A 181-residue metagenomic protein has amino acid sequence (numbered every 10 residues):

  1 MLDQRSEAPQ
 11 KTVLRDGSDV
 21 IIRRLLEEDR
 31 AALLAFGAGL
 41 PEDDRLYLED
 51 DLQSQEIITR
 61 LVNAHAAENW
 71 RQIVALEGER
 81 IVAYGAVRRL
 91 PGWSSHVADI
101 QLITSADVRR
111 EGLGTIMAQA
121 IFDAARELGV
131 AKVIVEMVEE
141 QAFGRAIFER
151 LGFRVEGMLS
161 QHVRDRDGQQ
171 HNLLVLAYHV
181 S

Functional and structural regions predicted by a protein language model:
M1-D16: Short acidic N-proximal helix/loop "leader" segments that mark the beginning of a domain or an inter-domain linker
D16, A35-E49: Helix-loop element at the rim of GNAT/NAT acetyltransferase active sites that forms part of the acceptor-substrate
S18-V20, G78-Y84, H171: Glycine-rich phosphate/pyrophosphate-binding loop shared by adenosine-nucleotide-utilizing enzymes
V20-A32: A short beta-loop-alpha structural element at the N-terminal edge of CoA-dependent acyl/N-acetyltransferase catalytic
L46, D50-D107, A118, H179-V180: Acetyl-CoA-dependent GNAT
V108, G112: Glycine-rich phosphate-binding loop
A118, A125-M137: Conserved GNAT acetyl-CoA-binding A-motif
I134-M137, E149, R154-H171: Conserved catalytic-core motifs of GNAT/GCN5-like acyltransferases
